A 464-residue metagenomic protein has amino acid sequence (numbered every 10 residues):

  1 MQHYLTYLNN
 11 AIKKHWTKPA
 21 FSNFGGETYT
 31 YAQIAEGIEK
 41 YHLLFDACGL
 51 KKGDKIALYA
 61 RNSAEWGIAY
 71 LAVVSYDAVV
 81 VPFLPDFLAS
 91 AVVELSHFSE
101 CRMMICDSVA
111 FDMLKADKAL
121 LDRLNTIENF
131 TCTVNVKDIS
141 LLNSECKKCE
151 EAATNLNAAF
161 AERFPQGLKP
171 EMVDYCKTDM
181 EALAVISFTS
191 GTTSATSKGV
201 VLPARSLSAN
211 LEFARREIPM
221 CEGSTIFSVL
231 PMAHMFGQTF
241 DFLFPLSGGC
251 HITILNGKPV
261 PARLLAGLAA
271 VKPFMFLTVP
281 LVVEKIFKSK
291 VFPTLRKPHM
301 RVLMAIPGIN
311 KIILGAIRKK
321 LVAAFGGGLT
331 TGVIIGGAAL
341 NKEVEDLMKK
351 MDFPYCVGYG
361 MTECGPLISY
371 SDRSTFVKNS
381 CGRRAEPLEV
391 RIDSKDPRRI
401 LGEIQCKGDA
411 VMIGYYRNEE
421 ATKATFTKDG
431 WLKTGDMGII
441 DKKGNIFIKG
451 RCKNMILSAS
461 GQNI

Functional and structural regions predicted by a protein language model:
Y7-T30: AMP-dependent adenylate-forming
E27, L43-S90, C101, V229: Conserved AMP-binding/adenylate-forming
T30-A32, A184-L211: Conserved AMP-binding A3 loop
C48, S75-A161: Structural core segment of the AMP-binding/adenylate-forming
L71-Y76, F98, L243-S247, F287 (+1 more regions): Short hydrophobic alpha-helices that are characteristic scaffold elements of the AMP-binding
T133, E150-F188, P219-T225: Conserved pre-ATP/AMP-binding loop-to-beta segment of ANL
S208-T225, M232-G315, K319-K320, L329: Conserved AMP-binding/adenylation subdomain of ANL enzymes
R391, R398-S458: Conserved ATP-binding/catalytic segment of the ANL
